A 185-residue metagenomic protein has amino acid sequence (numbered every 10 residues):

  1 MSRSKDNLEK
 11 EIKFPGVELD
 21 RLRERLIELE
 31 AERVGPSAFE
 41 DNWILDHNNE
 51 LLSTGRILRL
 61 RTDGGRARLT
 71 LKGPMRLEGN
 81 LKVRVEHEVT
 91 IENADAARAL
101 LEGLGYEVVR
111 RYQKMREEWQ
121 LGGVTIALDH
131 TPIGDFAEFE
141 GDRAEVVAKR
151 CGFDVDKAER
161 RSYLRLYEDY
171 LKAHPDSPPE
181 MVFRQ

Functional and structural regions predicted by a protein language model:
S2-T125, A158-Q185: N-terminal strand-loop-strand beta-hairpin
V17, I133-G134: A generic structural motif
M75-E78, G134, E145-V146: Short, surface-exposed beta-strand-loop junctions and turns on beta-sheet-rich folds
L128-H130: A contiguous pocket-lining binding segment that forms or flanks enzyme active sites
D142-E145, K149-D156: A hydrophobic, small-residue-rich beta->alpha segment in the mid-to-C-terminal subdomain of diverse proteins
